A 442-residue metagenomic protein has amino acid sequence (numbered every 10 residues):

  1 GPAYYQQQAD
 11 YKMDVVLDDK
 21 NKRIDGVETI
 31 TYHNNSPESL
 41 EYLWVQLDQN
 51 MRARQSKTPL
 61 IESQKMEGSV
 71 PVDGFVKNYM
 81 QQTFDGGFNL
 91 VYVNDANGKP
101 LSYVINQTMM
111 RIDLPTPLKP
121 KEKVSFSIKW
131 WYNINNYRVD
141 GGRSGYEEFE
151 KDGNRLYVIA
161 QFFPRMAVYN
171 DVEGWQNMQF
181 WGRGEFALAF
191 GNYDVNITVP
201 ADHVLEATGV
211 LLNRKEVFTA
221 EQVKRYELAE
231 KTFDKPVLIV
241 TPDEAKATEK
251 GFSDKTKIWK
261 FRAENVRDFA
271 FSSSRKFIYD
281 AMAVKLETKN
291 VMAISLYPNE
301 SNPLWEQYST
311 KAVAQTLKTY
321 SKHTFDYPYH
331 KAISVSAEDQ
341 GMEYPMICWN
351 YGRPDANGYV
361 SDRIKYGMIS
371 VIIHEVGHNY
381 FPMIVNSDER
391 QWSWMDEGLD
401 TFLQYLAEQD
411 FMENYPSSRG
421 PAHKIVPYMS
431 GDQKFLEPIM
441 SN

Functional and structural regions predicted by a protein language model:
G1-D25: N-terminal, polar/Ser/Thr-rich
R23, H33, S39, V70-E150 (+2 more regions): A surface-exposed beta-strand-loop module
E28-I30, N34, L47-Q49, E122-N136 (+2 more regions): Short, hydrophobic/aromatic-enriched beta-strand segments in well-ordered soluble domains
W44-G98, T198-H203: Solvent-exposed beta-hairpin/edge-strand motifs
Q55-V70, W131-Y193, R214: Glycine/proline-rich low-complexity spacer/linker segments in large multi-domain proteins
P164-W175, W181-I373, F402: Hydrophobic helix-coil surface modules that form long, contiguous segments used for peptide/substrate interaction
V376-W392, D410: Catalytic Zn2+-binding segment of zinc metalloproteases
E397, T401-N442: Acidic/His/Gly-enriched intrinsically disordered linker/tail segments that often contain short helix/coil "MoRF-like"
